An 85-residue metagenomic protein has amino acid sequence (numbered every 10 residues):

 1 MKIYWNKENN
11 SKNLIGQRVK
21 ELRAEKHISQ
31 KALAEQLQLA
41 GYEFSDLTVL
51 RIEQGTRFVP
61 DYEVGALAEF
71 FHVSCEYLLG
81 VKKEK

Functional and structural regions predicted by a protein language model:
M1-K26: A short, Lys/Arg-rich alpha-helix, primarily the initiator
M1-N9, E69, Y77-K85: Short, charged recognition helix plus adjacent turn of helix-turn-helix-like nucleic-acid-binding domains
Q17, H27-I28, F44, V59-Y62: Residue-level signal for the short linker/turn that defines the boundary of a DNA-recognition helix
A24, E35, E69: Alpha-helical residues within the helix-turn-helix
H27-R51: Short alpha-helical DNA-recognition segment
L37, E53, E63, K82: DNA major-groove recognition helix of helix-turn-helix
T56, P60-Y77: DNA major-groove recognition helix of helix-turn-helix/homeodomain DNA-binding modules
